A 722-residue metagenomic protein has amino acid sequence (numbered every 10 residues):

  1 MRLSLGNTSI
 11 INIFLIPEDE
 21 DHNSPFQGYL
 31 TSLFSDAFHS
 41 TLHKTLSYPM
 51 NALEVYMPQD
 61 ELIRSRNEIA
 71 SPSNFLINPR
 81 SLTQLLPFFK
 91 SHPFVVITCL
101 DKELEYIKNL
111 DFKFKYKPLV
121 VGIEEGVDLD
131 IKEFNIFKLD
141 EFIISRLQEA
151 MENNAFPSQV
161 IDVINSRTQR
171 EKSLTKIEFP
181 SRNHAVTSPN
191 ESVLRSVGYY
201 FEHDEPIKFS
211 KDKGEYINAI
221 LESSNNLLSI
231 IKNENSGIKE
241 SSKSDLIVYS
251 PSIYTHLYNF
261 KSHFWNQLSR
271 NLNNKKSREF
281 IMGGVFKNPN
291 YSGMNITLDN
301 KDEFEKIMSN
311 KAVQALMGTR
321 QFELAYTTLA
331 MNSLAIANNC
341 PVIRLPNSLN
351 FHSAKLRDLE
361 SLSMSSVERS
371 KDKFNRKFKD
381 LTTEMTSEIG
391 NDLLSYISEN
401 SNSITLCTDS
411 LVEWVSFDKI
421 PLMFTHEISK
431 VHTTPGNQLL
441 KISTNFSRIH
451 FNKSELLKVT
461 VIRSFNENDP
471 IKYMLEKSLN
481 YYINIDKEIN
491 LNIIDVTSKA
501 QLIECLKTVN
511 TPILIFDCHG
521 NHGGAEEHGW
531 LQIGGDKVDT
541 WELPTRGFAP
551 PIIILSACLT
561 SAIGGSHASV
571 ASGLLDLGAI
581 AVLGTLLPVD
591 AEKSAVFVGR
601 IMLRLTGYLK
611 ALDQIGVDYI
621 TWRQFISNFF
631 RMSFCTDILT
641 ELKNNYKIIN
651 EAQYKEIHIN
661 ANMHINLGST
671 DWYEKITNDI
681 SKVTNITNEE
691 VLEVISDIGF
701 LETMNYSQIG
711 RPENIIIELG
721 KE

Functional and structural regions predicted by a protein language model:
M1-R463, E467-I494, S498-Q501, C505 (+3 more regions): Domain-scale, conserved, charged regions that form catalytic cores and adjacent regulatory/interaction surfaces
S4-G6, I16-E20, V121-K132, I136 (+3 more regions): Catalytic cores of nucleophile-dependent amide-cleaving enzymes
I11, E18-D19, I144-S145, N153-N154 (+6 more regions): Active-site-proximal C-terminal subdomain of hydrolase catalytic domains
H92, T508-I513: Short acidic/histidine-rich motifs immediately flanking catalytic phosphotransfer sites in two-component signaling
V96, C407, I515-F516, L555: Redox-cofactor binding/interface segments in oxidoreductases and associated redox assembly factors
S403, P512-I513, I552: Structural motif
I503-K507, L543-T545: Short amphipathic alpha-helix with an adjacent loop that forms part of the alpha/beta core around
